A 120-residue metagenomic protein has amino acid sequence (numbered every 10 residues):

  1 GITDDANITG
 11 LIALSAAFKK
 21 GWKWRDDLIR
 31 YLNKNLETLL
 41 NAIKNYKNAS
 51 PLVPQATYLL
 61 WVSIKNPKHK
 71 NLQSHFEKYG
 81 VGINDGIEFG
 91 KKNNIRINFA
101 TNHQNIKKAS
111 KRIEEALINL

Functional and structural regions predicted by a protein language model:
G1-N7, I87-E88: Active-site PLP-lysine loop of aminotransferase-like
I8-L11, S15, W24, Y31-L40 (+2 more regions): Conserved glycine-rich beta-strand-loop-beta hairpin in the small C-terminal domain of fold type I
I12-A16, Y31, T38, N71 (+3 more regions): Alpha-helical elements of Rossmann-like donor-binding domains used by nucleotide-donor carbohydrate transfer enzymes
K19, S63-K65, A100-N102: Residue-level recognition of strand-loop junctions within catalytic nucleotide-signaling folds
L39-A42, A116: Short alpha-helical functional segments enriched in proximate histidine and acidic residues
I43, V62, I97-F99: Preference for bulky hydrophobic residues occupying beta-strand positions in well-ordered beta-sheet regions
Y46: Acidic-histidine catalytic/liganding microenvironments
S74-N84, F89-L120: PLP-dependent enzyme catalytic core of the Aspartate aminotransferase-like
